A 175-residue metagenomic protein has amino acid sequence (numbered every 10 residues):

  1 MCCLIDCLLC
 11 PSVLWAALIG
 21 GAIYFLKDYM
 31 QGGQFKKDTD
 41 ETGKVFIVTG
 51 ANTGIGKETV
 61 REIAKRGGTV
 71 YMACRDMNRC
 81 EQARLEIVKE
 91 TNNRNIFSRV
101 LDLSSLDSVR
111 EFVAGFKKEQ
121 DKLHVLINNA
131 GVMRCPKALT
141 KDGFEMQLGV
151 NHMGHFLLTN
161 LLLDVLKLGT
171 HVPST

Functional and structural regions predicted by a protein language model:
C2-W15, K27-T175: Rossmann-fold NAD(P)H-dependent dehydrogenase/reductase core
G20-G21, L157: Short amphipathic alpha-helical face segments that pack within enzyme cores and frequently flank/anchor catalytic
